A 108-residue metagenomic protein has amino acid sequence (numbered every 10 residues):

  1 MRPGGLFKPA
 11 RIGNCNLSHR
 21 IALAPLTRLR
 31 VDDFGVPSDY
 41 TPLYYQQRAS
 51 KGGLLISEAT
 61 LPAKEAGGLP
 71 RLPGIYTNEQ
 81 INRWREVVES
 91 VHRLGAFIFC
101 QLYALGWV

Functional and structural regions predicted by a protein language model:
M1-V108: Flavin-dependent oxidoreductase catalytic cores
